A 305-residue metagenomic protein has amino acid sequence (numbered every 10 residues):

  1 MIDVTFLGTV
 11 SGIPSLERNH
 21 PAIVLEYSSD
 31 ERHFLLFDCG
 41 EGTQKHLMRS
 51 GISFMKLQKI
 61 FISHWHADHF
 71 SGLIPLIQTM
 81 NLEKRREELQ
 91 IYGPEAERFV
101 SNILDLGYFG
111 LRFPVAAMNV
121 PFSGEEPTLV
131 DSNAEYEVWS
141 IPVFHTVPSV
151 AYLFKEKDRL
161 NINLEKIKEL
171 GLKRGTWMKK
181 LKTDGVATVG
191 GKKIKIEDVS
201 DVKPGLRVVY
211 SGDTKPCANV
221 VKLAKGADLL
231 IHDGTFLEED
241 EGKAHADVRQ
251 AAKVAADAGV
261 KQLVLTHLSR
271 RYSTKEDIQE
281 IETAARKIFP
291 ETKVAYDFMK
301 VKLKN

Functional and structural regions predicted by a protein language model:
M1-I52, R86-E88, Y152-F154, S200-S211 (+1 more regions): Conserved beta-strand hairpin/beta-sheet module of binuclear metal-dependent hydrolase folds, prominently
T9-V10, G40-G42, W65, A96 (+6 more regions): Active-site metal-binding loops of divalent metal-dependent hydrolases
S15-E17, D131-L223, L229-I231: Active-site-proximal loop/helix segment associated with metal-binding centers of metalloenzymes
E41-Y92, N119-P121: Active-site metal-binding motif and surrounding structural segment of the metallo-beta-lactamase
G72-M80, N102, S273-T283: Metal-dependent catalytic neighborhoods of phosphoester/phosphodiester hydrolases
L89-A96, K261-L265: Short internal beta-strands
G107-P121: A glycine-rich helix N-cap at a beta->alpha junction
L181-M299: Cap/insert and terminal regions of metallo-dependent hydrolase folds
